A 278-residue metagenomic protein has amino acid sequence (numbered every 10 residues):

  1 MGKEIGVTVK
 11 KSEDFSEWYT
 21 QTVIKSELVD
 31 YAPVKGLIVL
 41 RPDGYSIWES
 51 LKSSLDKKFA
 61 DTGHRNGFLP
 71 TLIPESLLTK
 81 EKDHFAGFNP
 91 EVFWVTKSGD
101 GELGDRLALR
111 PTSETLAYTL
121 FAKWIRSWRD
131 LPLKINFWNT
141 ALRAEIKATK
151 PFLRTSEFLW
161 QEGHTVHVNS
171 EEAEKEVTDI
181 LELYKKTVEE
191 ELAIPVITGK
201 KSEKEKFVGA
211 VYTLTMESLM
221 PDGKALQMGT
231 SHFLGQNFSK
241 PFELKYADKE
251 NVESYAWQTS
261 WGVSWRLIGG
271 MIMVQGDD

Functional and structural regions predicted by a protein language model:
G2-D278: TRNA-recognition modules of translation machinery and tRNA-sensing kinases, especially anticodon-binding
